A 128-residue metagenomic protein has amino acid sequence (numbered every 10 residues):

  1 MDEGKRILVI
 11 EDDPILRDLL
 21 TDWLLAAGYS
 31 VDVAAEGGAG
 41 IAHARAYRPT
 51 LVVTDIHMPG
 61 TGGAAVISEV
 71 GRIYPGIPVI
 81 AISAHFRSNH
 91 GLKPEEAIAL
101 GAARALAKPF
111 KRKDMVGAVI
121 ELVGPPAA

Functional and structural regions predicted by a protein language model:
M1-L8, K113-A128: Non-catalytic signal-transmission and effector/linker regions of two-component phosphorelay proteins
E11: Conserved acidic carboxylate
R17, P59: The feature encodes the CheY-like receiver
D18-A26: Charged docking surfaces used in two-component/phosphorelay signaling
V33-L51, K93: Acidic, metal-coordinating helix/loop segments flanking the phosphotransfer/catalytic sites of two-component signaling
E36-A39, T61-V66: Acidic catalytic/metal-coordinating carboxylates
D55: Active-site residues of response regulator receiver
A65, F86-L106, K113, G117: Alpha4 helix (beta4-alpha4-beta5 surface) of REC/receiver domains from two-component response regulators
